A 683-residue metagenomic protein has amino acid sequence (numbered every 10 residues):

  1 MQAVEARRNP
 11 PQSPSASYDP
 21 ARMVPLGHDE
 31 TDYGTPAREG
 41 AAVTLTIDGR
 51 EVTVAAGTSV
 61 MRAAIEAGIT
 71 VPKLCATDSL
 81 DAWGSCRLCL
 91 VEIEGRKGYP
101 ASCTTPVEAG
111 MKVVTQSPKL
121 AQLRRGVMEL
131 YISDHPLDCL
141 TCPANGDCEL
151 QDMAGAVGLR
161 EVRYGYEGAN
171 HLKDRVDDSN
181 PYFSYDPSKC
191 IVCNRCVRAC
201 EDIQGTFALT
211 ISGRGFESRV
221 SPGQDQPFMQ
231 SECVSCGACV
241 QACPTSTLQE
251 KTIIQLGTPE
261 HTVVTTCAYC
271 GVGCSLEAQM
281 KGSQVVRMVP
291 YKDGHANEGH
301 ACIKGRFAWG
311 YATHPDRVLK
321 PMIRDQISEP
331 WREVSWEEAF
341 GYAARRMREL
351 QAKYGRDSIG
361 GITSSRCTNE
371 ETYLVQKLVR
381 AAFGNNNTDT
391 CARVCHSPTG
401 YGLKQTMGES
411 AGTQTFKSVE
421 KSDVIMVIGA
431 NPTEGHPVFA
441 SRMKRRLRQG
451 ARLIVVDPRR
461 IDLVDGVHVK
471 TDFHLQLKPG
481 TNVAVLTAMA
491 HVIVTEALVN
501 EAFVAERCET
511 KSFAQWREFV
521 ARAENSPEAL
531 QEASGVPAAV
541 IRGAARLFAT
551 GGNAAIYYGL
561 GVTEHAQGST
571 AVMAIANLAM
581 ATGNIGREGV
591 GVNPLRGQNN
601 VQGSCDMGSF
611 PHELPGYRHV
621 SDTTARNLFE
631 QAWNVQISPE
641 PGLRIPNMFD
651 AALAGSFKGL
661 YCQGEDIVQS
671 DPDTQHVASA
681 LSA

Functional and structural regions predicted by a protein language model:
A3, N9-I47, V52-A56, G68-S79: Ubiquitin-like/PB1-type beta-grasp interaction modules and other compact soluble beta-rich domains
A3-E5, N9-Y33, R87-C236, V240-T266 (+2 more regions): Fe-S ferredoxin-like electron-transfer domains and their immediately adjacent linker/connector regions across
P36-V43, G84-C89, C270-C274: A short, compositionally biased
V43, V52-A109, P118-L123: N-terminal cofactor/phosphate-binding cores enriched in small/glycine residues, especially glycine-rich loops such as
L45-T46, A109-T115, D225, V469-L477: Short beta-alpha connecting loops at secondary-structure transitions that line or flank enzyme active sites
T70-T77, E250-I253, G583-G586: Active-site phosphate-binding and catalytic loops of NTP-dependent enzymes
P136, I254-A683: Catalytic alpha/large subunits of respiratory electron-transfer oxidoreductases, centered on bis-MGD molybdoenzymes
